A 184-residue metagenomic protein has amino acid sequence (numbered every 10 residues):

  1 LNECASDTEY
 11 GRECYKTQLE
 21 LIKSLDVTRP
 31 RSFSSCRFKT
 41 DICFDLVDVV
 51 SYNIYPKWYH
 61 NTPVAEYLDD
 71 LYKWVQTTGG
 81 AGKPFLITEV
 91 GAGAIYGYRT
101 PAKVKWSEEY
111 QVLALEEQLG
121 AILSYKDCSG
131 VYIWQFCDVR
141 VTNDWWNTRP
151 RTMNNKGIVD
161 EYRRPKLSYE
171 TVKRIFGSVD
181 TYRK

Functional and structural regions predicted by a protein language model:
L1-N2: Active-site neighborhood of divalent metal-dependent phosphoester/pyrophosphate hydrolases
E9-V27, R31-S34, T40-K184: Substrate-binding clefts and catalytic carboxylate motifs of secreted carbohydrate-active enzymes
